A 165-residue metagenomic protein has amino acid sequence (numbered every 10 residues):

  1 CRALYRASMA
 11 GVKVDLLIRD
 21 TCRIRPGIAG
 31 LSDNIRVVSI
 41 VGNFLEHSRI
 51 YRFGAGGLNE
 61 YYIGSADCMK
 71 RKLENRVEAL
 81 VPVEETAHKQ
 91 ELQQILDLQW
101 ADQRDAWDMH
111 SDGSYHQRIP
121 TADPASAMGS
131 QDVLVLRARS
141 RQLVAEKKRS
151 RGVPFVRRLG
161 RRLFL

Functional and structural regions predicted by a protein language model:
C1-L165: PLD/PLD-like phosphodiesterase catalytic module centered on the HKD motif
